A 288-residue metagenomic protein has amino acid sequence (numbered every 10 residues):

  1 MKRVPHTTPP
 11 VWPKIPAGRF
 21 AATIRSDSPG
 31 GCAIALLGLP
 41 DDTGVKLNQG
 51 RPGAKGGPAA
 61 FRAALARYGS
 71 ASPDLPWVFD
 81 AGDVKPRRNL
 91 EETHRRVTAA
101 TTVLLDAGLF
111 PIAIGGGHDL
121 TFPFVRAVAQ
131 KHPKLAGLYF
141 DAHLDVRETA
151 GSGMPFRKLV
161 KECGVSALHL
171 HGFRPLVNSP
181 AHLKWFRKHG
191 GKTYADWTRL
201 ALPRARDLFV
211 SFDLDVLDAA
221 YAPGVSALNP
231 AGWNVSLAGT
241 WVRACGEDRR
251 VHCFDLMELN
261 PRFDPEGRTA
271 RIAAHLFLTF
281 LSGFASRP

Functional and structural regions predicted by a protein language model:
K2-P288: Conserved alpha-helical scaffold segments that buttress catalytic/binding sites
